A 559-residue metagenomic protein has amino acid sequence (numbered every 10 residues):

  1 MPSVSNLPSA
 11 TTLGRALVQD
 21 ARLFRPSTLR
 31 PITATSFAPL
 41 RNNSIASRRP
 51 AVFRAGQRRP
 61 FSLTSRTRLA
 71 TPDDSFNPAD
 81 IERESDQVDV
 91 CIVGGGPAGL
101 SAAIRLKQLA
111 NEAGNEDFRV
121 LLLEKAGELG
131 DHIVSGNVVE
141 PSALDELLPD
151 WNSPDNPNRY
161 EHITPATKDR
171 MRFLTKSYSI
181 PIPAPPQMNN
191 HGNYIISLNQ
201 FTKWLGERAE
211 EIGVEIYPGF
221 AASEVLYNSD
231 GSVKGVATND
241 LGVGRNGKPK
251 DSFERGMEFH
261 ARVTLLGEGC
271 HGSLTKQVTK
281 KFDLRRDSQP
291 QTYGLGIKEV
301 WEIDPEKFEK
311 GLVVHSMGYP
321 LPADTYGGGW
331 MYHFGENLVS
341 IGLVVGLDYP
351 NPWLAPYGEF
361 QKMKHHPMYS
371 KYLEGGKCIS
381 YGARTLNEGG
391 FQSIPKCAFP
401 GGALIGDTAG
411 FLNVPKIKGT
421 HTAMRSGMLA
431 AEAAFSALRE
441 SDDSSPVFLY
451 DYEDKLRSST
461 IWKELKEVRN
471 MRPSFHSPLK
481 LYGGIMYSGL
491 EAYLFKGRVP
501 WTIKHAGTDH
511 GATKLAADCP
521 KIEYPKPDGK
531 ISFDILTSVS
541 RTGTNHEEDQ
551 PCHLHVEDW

Functional and structural regions predicted by a protein language model:
P2-C91, R105-R119: Extreme N-terminal leader/targeting segments of oxidoreductases
G95-G96, L198: Glycine-rich Rossmann-fold phosphate-binding loop(s) that bind the pyrophosphate of adenine dinucleotide cofactors
G99: N-terminal Rossmann-fold NAD(P) dinucleotide-binding loop
N115-E116, K203-W204, R208-K371, L429 (+1 more regions): Predominantly flavin-linked oxidoreductase catalytic cores and closely associated redox partners
E116-K176: N-terminal FAD cofactor-binding segment of flavoenzymes
R159-T175, I461-W559: Ferredoxin-type iron-sulfur electron-transfer modules and their immediate structural context
A383-V414, S540-H555, W559: FAD-binding beta-loop-beta segment adjacent to the flavin cofactor pocket
G410-K416, M428, E432-K480: Active-site-proximal substrate-binding core of FAD-dependent oxidoreductases
